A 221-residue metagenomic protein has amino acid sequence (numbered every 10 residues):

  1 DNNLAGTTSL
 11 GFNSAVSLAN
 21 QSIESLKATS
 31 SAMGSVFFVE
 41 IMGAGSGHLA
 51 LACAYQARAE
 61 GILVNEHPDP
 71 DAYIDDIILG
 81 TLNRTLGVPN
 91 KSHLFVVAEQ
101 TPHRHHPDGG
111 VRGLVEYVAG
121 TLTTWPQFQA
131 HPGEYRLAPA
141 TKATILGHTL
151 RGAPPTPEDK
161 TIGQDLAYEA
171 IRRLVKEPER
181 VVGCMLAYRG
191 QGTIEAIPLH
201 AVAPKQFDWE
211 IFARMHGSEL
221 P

Functional and structural regions predicted by a protein language model:
D1, D69-D71, D75-D76, D108 (+4 more regions): Acidic-enriched, low-complexity/disordered segments with a strong bias for Aspartate over Glutamate
D1, T7-S9, V39, E60 (+3 more regions): Generic secondary-structure boundary/loop-capping signal
N2, G45-G47, H103-H105, L150-G152 (+1 more regions): Flexible loop/turn segments at secondary-structure boundaries
N2, S22-S25, S31-F38, M42 (+8 more regions): Aromatic-residue detector
L4-V16, A153-K160: Short beta-strand elements at the ligand-binding edges of bilobed clamshell
S9-V36, E40-A140: Accessory alpha-helical/coil subdomains and C-terminal extensions that flank or cap enzyme catalytic cores
G113-V115, A119-P221: C-terminal non-catalytic interaction/assembly regions of soluble proteins
